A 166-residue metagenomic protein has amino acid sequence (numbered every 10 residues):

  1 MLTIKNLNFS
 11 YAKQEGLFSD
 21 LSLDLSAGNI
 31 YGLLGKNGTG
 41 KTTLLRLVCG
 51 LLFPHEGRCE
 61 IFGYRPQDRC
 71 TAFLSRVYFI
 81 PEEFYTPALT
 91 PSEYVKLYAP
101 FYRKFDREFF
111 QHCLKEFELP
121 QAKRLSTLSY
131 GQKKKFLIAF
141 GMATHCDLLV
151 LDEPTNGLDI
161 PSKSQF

Functional and structural regions predicted by a protein language model:
M1-L21, A27: A short, flexible loop at the N-terminus of ABC-type nucleotide-binding domains that lies
Y31-K36: The feature captures the beta-strand-to-loop junction immediately N-terminal to the Walker
C49: Helix-to-loop junction immediately C-terminal to a conserved catalytic motif
G57-D68, A72-F73: Conserved ABC transporter NBD signature motif
F79-F136: ABC-family P-loop ATPase nucleotide-binding domains
L149-E153, L158: Catalytic Walker B motif of ABC-type/P-loop ATPase nucleotide-binding domains
I160-S162: Helix N-cap at the start of a conserved alpha-helix in ABC-type nucleotide-binding domains
